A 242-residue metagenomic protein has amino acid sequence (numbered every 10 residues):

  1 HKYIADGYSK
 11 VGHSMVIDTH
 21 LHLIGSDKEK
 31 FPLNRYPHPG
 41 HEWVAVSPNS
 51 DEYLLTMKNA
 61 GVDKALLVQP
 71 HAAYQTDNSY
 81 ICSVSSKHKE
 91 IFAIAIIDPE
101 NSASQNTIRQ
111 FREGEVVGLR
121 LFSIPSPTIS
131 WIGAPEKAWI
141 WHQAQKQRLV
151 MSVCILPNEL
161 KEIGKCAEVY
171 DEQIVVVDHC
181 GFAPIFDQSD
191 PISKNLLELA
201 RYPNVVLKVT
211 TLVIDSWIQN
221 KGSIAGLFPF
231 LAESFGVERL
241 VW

Functional and structural regions predicted by a protein language model:
Y3-P70, Q75-T76, R112: An N-terminally biased module of ancient metal coordination in phosphate/nucleic-acid-related enzymes
I17-L21, A65-V68, F92-A95, V117-L121 (+4 more regions): Hydrophobic faces of well-ordered beta-strands that scaffold small-molecule active sites in alpha/beta enzyme cores
H22, P70, I96-E100, F122-S126 (+3 more regions): Active-site beta-loop-alpha junctions enriched in small/polar residues
P37-V46, F92-E100, P125, I129-W131: Active-site mouth loops of central-metabolism enzymes
T56-N106: A metal-dependent hydrolase metal-coordination microenvironment
N101-V153: Hydrophobic alpha-helical segments and helix pairs
G133-W242: Catalytic pocket-lining loop regions of alpha/beta-barrel enzymes, especially the amidohydrolase/enolase/GH5 lineages
